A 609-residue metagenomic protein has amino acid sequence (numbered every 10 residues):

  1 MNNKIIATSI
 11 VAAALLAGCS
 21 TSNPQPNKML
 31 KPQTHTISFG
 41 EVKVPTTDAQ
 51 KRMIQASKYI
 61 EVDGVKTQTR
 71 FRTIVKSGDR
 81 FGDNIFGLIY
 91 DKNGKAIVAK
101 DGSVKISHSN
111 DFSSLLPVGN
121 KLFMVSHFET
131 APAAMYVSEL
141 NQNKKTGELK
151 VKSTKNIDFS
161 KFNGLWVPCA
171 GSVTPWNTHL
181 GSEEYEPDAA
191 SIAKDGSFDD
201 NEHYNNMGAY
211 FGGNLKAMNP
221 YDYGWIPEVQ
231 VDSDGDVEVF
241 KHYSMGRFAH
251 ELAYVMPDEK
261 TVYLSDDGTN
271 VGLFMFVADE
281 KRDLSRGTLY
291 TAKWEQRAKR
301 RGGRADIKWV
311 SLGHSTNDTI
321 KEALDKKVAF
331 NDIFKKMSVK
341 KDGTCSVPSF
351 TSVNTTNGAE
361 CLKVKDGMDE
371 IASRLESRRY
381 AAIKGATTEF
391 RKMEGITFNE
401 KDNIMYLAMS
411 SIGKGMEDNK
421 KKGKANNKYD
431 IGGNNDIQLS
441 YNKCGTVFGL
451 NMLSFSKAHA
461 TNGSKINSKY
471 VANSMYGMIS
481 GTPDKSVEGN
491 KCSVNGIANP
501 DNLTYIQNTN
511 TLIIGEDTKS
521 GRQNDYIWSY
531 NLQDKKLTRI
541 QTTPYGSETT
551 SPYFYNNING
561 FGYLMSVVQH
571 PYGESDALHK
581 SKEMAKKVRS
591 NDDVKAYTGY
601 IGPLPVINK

Functional and structural regions predicted by a protein language model:
M1-A7: Bacterial N-terminal signal peptides that target proteins for export
A17-G18: C-terminal motif of bacterial Sec signal peptides marking the signal peptidase cleavage site
N23-K609: Conserved small-residue
